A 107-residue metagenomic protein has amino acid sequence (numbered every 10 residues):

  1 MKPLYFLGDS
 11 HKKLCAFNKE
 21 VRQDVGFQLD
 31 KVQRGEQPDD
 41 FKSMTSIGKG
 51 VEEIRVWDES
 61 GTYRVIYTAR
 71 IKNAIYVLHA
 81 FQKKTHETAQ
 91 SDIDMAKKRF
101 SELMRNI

Functional and structural regions predicted by a protein language model:
M1-T62, I71-A74, K84-I107: Basic, Lys/Arg-enriched alpha-helical interface segments
V65: Portal/gating segments that form or line small-molecule/metal binding sites
T68: Catalytic DNA-binding helix-loop module of base-excision-repair DNA glycosylases/AP lyases
L78: Conserved catalytic cores of phosphodiester-cleaving nucleases, focusing on short active-site segments
F81: Short beta-to-alpha linker loops that shape the active-site pocket of alpha/beta-hydrolase fold enzymes
